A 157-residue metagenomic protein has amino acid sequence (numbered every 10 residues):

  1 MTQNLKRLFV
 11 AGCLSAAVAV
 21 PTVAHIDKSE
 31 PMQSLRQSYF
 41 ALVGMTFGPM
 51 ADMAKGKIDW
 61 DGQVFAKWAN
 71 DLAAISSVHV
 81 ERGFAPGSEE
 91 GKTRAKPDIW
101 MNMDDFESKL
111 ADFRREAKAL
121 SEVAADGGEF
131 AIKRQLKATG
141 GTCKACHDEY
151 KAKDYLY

Functional and structural regions predicted by a protein language model:
M1-G12: Bacterial N-terminal signal peptides that target proteins for export
S15-A16: Repetitive helical segments and hydrophobic/amphipathic motifs
V20-A24: Sec/Tat signal peptide C-region and signal peptidase I cleavage site
I26-G62, A66-Y157: Sequence context surrounding c-type heme c attachment/ligation sites in exported
